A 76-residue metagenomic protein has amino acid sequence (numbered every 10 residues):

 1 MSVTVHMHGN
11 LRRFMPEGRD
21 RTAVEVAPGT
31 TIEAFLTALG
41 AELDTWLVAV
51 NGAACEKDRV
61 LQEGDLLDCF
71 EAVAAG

Functional and structural regions predicted by a protein language model:
M1-A75: Ubiquitin-like/PB1-type beta-grasp interaction modules and other compact soluble beta-rich domains
